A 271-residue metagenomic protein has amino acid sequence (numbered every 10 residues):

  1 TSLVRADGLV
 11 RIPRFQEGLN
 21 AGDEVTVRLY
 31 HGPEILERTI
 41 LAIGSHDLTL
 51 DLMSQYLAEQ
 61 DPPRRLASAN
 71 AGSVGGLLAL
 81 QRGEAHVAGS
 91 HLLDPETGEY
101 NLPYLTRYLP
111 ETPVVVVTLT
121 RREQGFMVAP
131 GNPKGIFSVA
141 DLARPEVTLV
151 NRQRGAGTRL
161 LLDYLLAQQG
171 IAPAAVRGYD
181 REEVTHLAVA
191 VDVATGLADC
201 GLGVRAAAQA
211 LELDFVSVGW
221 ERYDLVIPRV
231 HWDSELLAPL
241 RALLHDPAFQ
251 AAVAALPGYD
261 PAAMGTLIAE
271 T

Functional and structural regions predicted by a protein language model:
T1-T39: C-terminal terminal segments
E37-H46, A140-L160: Short loop->beta-strand "edge-of-pocket" segments that line small-molecule binding or catalytic clefts across diverse
L52-P62, A140, R152, T158-R181: Ligand-binding cleft/hinge of the Venus flytrap
V74-A88, L93, E182-L197: Short helices/loops that flank or line small-molecule/ion binding pockets
G89-R107, A190-G219: A ligand-binding cleft/hinge motif common to bilobed small-molecule-binding domains
T106-R122: A structural signal for short loop-to-beta-strand junctions that line the ligand-binding cleft of periplasmic/secreted
T118-E123, L213-A242, A263-G265: Periplasmic-binding protein-like
L119, V128-L149: Flexible hinge/capping segments at coil-to-helix
